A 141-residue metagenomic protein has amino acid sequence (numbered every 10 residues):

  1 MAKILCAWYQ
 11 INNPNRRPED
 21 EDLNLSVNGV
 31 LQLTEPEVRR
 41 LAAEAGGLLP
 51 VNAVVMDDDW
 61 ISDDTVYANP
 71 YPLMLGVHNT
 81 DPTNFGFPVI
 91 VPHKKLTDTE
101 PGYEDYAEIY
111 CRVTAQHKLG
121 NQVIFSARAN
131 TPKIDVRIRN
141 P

Functional and structural regions predicted by a protein language model:
M1-E35, R137-P141: Short, compositionally biased P/S/T/A/G/V-rich stretches that sit at domain boundaries
K3-Q10, P70-N79, H117-P141: Short beta-strand elements
A7, L25-G29, L49-V51, F87 (+1 more regions): Hydrophobic residues positioned within well-ordered beta-strands of beta-sheet architectures
E19-L25, A43-G47, N79-D81, Y103-A107 (+1 more regions): Solvent-exposed loop and beta-edge segments used for protein-protein assembly and interaction
V30-A43, K95-T99: Short amphipathic, basic-aromatic surface patches that mediate peripheral association with negatively charged
P36-P72, C111-A115: Extended low-complexity, serine/threonine- and proline-enriched intrinsically disordered segments
L49-V54, T97-N130: Internal, hydrophobic beta-strand segments that form the core of beta-sheet-rich folds
A68-E100: A beta-strand/beta-hairpin structural motif
